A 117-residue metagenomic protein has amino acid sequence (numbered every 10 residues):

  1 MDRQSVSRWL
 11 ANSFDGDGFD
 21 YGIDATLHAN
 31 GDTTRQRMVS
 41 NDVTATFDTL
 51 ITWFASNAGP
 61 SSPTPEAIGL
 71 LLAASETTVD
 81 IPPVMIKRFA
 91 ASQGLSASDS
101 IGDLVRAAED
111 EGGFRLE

Functional and structural regions predicted by a protein language model:
M1-L27, T34, L72, E76-E117: Haloarchaeal acidic low-complexity proteome signature biased toward cell-envelope/secretome components but also
T33-V39: A ubiquitous short alpha-helical element
V39, V43-S92: Amphipathic protein-protein interaction modules
